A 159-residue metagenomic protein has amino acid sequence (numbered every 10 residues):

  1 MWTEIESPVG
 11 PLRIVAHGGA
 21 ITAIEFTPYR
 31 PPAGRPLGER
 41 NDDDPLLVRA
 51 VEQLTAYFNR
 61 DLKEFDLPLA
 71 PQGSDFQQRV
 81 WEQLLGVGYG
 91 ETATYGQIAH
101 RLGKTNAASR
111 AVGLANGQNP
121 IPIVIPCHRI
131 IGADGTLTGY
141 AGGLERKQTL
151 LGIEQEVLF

Functional and structural regions predicted by a protein language model:
M1-N106, I153-F159: Basic nucleic-acid-binding alpha-helical/helix-turn surface characteristic of O6-alkylguanine DNA
F65-L69, V112, L137-Y140: Short clusters of hydrophobic/aromatic residues that line enzyme substrate/ligand-binding pockets
G103-N116: Short, positively charged loop/turn segments that connect secondary-structure elements
Q118, V124: Major-groove DNA-recognition helix of helix-turn-helix-type DNA-binding domains
C127: Short cysteine clusters
A133-F159: …primarily DNA-binding HTH/wHTH and HhH modules…
